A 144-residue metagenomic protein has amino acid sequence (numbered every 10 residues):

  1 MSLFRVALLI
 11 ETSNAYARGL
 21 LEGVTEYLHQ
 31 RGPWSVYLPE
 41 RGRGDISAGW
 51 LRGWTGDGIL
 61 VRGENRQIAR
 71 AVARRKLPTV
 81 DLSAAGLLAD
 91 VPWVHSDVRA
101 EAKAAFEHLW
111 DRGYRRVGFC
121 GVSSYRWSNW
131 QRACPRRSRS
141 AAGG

Functional and structural regions predicted by a protein language model:
M1-G58, I68-G144: Bacterial carbohydrate/catabolite-sensing allosteric modules
